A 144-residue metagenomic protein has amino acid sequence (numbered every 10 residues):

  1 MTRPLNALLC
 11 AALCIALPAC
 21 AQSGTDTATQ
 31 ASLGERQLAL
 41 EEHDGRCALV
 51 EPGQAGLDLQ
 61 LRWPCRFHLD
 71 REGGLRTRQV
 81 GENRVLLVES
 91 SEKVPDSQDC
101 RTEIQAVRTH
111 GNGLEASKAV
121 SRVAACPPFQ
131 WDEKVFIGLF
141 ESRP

Functional and structural regions predicted by a protein language model:
M1-L9: Bacterial N-terminal signal peptides that target proteins for export
L8-P18: Bacterial N-terminal signal peptides
C20-P144: Exposed acidic/polar residues on beta-strands and adjacent loops within beta-sheet cores, strongest in beta-propeller
